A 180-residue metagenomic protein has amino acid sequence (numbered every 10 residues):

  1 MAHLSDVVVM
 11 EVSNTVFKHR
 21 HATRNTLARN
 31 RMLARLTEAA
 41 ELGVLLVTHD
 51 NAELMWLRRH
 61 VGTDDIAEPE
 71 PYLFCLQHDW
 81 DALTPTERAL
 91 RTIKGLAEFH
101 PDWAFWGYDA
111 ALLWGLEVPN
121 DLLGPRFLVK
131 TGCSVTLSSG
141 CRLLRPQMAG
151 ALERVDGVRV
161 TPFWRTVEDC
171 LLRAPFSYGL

Functional and structural regions predicted by a protein language model:
A2-L180: Short gly/ser-rich loop at a beta-strand->alpha-helix junction or flexible surface loop bordering the NTP-binding
